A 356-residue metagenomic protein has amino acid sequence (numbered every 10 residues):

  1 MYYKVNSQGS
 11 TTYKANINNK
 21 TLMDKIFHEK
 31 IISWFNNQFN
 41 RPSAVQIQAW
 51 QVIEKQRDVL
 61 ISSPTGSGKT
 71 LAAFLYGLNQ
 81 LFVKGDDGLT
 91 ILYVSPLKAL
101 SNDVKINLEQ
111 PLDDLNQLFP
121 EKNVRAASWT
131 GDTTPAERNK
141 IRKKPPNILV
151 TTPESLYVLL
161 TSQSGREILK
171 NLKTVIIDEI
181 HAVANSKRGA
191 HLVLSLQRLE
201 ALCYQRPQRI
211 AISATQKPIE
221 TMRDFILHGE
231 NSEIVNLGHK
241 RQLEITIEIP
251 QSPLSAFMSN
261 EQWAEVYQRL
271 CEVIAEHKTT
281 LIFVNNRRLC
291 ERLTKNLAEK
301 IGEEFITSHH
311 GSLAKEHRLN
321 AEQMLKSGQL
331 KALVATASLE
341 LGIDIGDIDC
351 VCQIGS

Functional and structural regions predicted by a protein language model:
N6-S10: Short linear segments in intrinsically disordered or otherwise low-structure-confidence regions
T11, K20-T21, F27-S33, R41-I47 (+3 more regions): Helicase motor core with emphasis on the C-terminal RecA-like subdomain
K69: Glycine-rich phosphate-binding P-loop
